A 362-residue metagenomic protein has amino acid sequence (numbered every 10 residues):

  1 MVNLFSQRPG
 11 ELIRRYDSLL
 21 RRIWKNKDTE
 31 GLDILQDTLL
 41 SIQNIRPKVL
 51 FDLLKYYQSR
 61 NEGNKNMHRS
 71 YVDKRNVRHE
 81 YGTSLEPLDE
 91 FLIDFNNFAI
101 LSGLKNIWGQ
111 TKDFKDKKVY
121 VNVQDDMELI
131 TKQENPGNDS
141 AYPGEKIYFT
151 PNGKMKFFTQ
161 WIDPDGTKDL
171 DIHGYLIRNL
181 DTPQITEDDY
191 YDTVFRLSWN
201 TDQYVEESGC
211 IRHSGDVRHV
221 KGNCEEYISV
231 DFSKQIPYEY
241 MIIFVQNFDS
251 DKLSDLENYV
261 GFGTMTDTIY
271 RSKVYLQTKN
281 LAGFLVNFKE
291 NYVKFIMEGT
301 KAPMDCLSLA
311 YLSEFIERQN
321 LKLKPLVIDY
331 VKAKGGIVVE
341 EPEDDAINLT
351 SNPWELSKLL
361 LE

Functional and structural regions predicted by a protein language model:
M1-Y240, F244-E362: Intrinsic-disorder/low-complexity signal
